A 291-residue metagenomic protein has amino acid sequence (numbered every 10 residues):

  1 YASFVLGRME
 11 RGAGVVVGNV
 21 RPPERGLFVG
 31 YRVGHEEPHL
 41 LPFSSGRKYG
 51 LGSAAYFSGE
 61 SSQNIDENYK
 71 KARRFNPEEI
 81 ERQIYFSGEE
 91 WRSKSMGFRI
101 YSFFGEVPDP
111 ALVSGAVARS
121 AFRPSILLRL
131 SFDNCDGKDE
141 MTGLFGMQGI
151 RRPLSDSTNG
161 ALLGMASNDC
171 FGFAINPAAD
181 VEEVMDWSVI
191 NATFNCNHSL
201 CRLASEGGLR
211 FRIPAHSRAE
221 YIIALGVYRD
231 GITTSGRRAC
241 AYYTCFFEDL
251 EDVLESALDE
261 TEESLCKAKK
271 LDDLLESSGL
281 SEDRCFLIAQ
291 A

Functional and structural regions predicted by a protein language model:
Y1-K70, P77: Beta-strand-rich N-terminal accessory domains
A2-F4, V15, F57, M96-R99 (+2 more regions): Generic low-polarity alpha-helical segments
M9-E10, V20-P23, R32-H39, K48-Y49 (+5 more regions): Short, solvent-exposed loop/edge-beta patches enriched in aromatic
R11-G14, E24-G26, E36-H39, S95-I100 (+3 more regions): Short, surface-exposed beta-strand/loop "edge" segments at domain boundaries and coil↔beta transitions
V15, I65, A72-F75, V113-A116 (+1 more regions): Short secondary-structure boundary micro-motifs
S44-G52, Q83-E90, A178-E182: Short low-complexity stretches enriched in small and charged residues
Q63-A111, F122: Non-catalytic C-terminal accessory modules of carbohydrate-active enzymes
S102-S125, R129-S131, C135-A291: Acidic/polar, glycine-enriched structural segments that form the non-catalytic walls/loops of the carbohydrate-binding
